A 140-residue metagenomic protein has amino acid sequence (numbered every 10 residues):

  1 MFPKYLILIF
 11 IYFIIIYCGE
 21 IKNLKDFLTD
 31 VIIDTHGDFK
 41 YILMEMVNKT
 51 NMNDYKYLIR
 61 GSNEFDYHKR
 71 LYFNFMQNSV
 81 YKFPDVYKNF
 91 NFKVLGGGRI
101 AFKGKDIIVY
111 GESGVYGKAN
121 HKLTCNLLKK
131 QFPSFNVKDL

Functional and structural regions predicted by a protein language model:
M1-L8: Classical eukaryotic N-terminal signal peptides for Sec-dependent ER targeting/secretion, especially the positively
Y5, I15-L140: Intrinsic low-complexity, intrinsically disordered or marginally ordered coil/linker segments
